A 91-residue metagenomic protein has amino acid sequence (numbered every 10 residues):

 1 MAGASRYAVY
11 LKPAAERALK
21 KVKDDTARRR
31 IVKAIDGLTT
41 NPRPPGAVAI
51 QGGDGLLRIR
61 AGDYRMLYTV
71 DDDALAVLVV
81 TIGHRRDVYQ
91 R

Functional and structural regions predicted by a protein language model:
M1-D63, D71-L78, R86-R91: Basic, Lys/Arg-enriched alpha-helical interface segments
G83: Residues forming the ATP-binding cleft of Hanks-type serine/threonine protein kinase domains
